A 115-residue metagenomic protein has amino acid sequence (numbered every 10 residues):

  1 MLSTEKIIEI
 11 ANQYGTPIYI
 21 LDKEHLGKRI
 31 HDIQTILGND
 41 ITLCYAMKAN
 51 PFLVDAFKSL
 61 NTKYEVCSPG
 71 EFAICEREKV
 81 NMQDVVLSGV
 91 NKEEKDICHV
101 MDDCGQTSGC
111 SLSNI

Functional and structural regions predicted by a protein language model:
M1-T107, I115: A charged N-terminal "starter" segment
L112: Short secondary-structure boundary segments
